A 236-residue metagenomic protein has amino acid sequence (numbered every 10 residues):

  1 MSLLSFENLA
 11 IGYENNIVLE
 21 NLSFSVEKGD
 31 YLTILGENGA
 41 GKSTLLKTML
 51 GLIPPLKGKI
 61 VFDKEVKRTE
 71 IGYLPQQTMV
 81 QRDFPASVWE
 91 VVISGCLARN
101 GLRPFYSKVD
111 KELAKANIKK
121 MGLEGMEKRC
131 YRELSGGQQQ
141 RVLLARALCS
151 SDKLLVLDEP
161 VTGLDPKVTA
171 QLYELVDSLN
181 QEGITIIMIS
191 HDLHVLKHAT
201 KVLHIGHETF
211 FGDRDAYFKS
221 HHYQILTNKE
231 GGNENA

Functional and structural regions predicted by a protein language model:
L50: Helix-to-loop junction immediately C-terminal to a conserved catalytic motif
P55-I71: Conserved ABC transporter NBD signature motif
K108-M126: Conserved ABC ATPase "signature" region
C130-L134, Q138: Conserved ABC ATPase signature
L144: Hydrophobic anchor residue at the start of the ABC signature
L155-E159: Catalytic Walker B motif of ABC-type/P-loop ATPase nucleotide-binding domains
H207-N235: Conserved beta-strand-loop-alpha-helix hinge in the C-terminal portion of ABC ATPase nucleotide-binding domains
